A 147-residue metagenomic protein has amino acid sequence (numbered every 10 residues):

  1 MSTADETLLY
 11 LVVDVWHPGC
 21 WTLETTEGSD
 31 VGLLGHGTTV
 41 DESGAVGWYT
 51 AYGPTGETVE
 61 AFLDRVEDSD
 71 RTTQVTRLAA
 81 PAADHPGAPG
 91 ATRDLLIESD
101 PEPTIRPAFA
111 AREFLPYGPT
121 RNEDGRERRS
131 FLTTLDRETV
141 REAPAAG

Functional and structural regions predicted by a protein language model:
S2-P144: DNA-contacting interfaces and partner/effector-binding or oligomerization modules in DNA-centric proteins
